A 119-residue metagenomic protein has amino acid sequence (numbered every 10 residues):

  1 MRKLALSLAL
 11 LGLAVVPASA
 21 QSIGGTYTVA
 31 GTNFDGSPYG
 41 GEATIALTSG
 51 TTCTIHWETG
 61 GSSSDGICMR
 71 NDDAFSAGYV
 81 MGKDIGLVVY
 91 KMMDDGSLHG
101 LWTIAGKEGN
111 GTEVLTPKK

Functional and structural regions predicted by a protein language model:
M1-L4: Positively charged n-region of N-terminal signal peptides that target proteins for export
L6-L10: Hydrophobic helical h-region of N-terminal Sec-dependent signal peptides in bacterial secretory/periplasmic proteins
V15-A20: Sec/Tat signal peptide C-region and signal peptidase I cleavage site
Q21-K119: Central antiparallel beta-sheet cores of small beta-barrel/beta-sandwich binding domains
